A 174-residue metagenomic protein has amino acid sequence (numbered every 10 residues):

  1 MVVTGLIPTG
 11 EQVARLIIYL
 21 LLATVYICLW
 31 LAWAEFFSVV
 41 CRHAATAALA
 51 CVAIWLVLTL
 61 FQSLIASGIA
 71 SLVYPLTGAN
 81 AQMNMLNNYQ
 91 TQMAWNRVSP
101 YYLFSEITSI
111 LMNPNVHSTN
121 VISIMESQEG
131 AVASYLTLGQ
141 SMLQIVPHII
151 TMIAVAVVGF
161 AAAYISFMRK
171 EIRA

Functional and structural regions predicted by a protein language model:
M1-R42, A81: Secretory targeting signals
V3-P8, C41, A45, A66-T77 (+2 more regions): Membrane-interfacial segments
L22-Y26, M93, V155-A156: Alpha-helical transmembrane segments of multi-pass membrane transport proteins
W33, Q62, A162-A163: Hydrophobic/aromatic residues in alpha-helical transmembrane segments
E35, Y102, Y164-I165: Transmembrane alpha-helix boundary and packing residues in multipass membrane permease domains and related
V40, P147-A174: Junction motif at the cytosolic side of a transmembrane helix
A48-V57: Central hydrophobic cores of alpha-helical transmembrane segments in multi-pass integral membrane proteins
L60-I149: Terminal transmembrane helical anchor/hairpin motif
